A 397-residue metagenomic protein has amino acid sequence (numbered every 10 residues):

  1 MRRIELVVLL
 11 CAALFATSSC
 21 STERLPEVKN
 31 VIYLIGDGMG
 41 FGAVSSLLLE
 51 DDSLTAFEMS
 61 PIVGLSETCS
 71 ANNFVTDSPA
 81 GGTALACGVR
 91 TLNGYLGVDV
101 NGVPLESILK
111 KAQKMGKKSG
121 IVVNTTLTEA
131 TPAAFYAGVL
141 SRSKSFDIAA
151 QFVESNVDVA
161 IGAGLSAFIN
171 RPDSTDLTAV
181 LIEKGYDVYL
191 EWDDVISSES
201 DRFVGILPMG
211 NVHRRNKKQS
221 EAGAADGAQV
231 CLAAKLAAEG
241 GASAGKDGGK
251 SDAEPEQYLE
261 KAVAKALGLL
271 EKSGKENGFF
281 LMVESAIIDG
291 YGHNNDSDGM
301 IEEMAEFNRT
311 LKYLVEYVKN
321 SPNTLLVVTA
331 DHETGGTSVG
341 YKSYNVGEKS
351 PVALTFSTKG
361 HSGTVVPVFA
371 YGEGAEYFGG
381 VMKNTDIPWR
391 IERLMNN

Functional and structural regions predicted by a protein language model:
M1-L6: Bacterial N-terminal signal peptides that target proteins for export
T17-S19: C-terminal motif of bacterial Sec signal peptides marking the signal peptidase cleavage site
S21-R171, T175-S197, D201-R202, N308 (+1 more regions): N-terminal catalytic scaffold of extracellular/periplasmic and nuclease hydrolases that process anionic headgroups
Y33, A160-I161, G205-L207, F280-E284 (+1 more regions): Structural motif
A130-F135, N211-E239, S243-S251, V263-Y313: Active-site His/acidic residue clusters
F135-I161, F168-R171, S198-E199, I206 (+6 more regions): Catalytic-adjacent loop/helix segments of enzymes that bind and process anionic phosphate/sulfate esters
S141, P255-V263, E303-F307, I387: Phosphate/oxyanion-binding active-site loops and adjacent basic polyanion-contact surfaces
Y291, N295-Y344: Extended C-terminal subregions enriched in glycine
